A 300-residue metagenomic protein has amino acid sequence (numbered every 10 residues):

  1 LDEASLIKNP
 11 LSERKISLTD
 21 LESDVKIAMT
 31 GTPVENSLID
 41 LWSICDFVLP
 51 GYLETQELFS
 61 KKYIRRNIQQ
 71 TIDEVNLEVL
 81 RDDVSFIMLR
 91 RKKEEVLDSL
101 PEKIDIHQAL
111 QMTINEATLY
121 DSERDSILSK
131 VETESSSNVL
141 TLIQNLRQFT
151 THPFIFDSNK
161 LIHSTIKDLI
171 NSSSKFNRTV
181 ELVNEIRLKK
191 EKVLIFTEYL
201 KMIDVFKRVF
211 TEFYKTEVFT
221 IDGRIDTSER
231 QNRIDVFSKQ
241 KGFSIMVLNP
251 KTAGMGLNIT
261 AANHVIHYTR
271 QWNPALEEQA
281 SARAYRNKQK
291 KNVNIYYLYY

Functional and structural regions predicted by a protein language model:
L1-A28: SF2 helicase catalytic motif II
L1-D2, I16, I39, N177 (+5 more regions): Surface-exposed alpha-helical interface segments used for non-catalytic interactions
K8-S12, L38-I39, D204, L257: Short N-terminal helix/helix-N-cap motif within the alpha/beta-hydrolase-1
E13-I16, Y52-N159, K189, I295: Inter-lobe coupling linker of SF2 helicases/translocases
L21-F59, V96-R124, E229, S244-Y300: SF2 helicase/translocase ATPase core recognition
N36, V75, S174: Residue-level signal for the nucleotide or nucleotide-sugar donor/cofactor binding architecture
D40-F47, D83, L142-N145, R178 (+4 more regions): Generic recognition of well-ordered alpha-helical segments
D98-D121, E134-L257: Conserved Helicase C-terminal RecA-like lobe
